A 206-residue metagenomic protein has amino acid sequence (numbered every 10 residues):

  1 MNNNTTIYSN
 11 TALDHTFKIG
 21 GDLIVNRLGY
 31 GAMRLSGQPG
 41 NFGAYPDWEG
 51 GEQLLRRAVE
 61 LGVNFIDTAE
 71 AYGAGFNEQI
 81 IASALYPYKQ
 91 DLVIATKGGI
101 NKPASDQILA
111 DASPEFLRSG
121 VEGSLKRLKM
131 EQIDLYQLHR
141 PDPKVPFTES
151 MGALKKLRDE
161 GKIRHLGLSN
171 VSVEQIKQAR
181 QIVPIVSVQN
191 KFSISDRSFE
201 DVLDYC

Functional and structural regions predicted by a protein language model:
M1-L92: N-terminal binding-site loop/beta-alpha segment at the start of enzyme catalytic domains that lines or forms
N4-Y8, T16, P141-C206: Beta/alpha (TIM)-barrel catalytic core signal, keyed to glycine-rich beta->alpha loops juxtaposed to Asp/Glu that bind
G20-I24, E60, A82-V93, L125-K129 (+3 more regions): Acidic (Asp/Glu)-rich catalytic clusters
L28-Y30, G51, A58, I66 (+8 more regions): Conserved, mostly hydrophobic/aromatic
M33-L35, A69-A71, K97-N101, L138-P141 (+2 more regions): Active-site beta-loop-alpha junctions enriched in small/polar residues
S36-E49, K102-R118, H139-V145: Active-site mouth loops of central-metabolism enzymes
A44-A58, A110-K129, E149, N170-Q178 (+1 more regions): Short, acidic/polar
